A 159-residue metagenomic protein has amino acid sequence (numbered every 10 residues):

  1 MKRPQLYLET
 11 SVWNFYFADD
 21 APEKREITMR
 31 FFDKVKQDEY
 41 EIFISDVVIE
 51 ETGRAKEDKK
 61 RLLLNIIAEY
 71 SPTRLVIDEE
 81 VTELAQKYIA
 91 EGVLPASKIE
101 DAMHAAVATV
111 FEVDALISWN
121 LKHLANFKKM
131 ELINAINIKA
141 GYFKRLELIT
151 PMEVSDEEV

Functional and structural regions predicted by a protein language model:
M1-I44, G53-N65, A90-A96, M130-I133 (+1 more regions): Short, well-structured N-terminal submotif of metal-dependent ribonuclease cores
Q5, E41, L116, L146-E147: A residue-level structural signature of the nucleotidyltransferase/glycosyltransferase Rossmann-like core
D46, D78, M152: Residues at the C-termini of beta-strands that transition into short coil/loop
N65-I66, K139: An acidic/histidine-cluster motif and surrounding catalytic segment that typifies divalent-metal-assisted enzyme active
T73-M130, S155: Active-site neighborhoods of divalent-metal-dependent phosphate/nucleic-acid chemistry enzymes
Y142-V159: Short, C-terminally biased terminal segments at protein or domain edges
